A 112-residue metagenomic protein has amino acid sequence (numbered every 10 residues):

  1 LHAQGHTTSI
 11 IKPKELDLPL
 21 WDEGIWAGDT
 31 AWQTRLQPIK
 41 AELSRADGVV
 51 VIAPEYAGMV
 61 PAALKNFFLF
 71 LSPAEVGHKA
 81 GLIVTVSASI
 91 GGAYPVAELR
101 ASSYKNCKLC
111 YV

Functional and structural regions predicted by a protein language model:
L1-H6: N-terminal beta1-alpha1 ligand-phosphate binding loop
S9: Conserved beta-strand positions in the Rossmann-like core of class I SAM-dependent methyltransferases
K12-K14, I52-A53: A secondary-structure boundary/capping signal
P13-A31: N-terminal beta-loop-helix "entrance" segment that forms/cooperates in small-molecule cofactor or anionic ligand
T30-C107: Helix-loop-strand module that forms the ligand-binding subsite of alpha/beta enzymes
K108-V112: A short alpha-helix-loop-beta-strand transition element characteristic of N-terminal alpha/beta dinucleotide-binding
